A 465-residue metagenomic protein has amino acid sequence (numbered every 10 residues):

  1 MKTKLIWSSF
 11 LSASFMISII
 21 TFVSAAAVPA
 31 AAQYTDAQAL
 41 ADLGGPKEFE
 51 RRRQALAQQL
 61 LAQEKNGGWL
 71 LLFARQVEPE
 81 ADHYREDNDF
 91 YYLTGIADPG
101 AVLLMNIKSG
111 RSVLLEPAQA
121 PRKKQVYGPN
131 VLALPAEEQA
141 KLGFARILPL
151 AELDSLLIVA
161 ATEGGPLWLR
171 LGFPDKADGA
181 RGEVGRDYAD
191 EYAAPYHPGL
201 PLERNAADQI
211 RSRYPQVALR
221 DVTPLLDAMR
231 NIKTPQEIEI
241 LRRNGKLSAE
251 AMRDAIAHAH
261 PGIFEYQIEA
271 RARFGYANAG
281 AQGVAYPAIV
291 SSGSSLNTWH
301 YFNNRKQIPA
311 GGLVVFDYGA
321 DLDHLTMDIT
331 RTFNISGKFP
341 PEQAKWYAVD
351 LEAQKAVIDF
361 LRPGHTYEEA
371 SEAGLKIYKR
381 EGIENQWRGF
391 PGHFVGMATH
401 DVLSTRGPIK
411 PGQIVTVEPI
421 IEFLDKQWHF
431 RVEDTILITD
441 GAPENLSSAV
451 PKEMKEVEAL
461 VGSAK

Functional and structural regions predicted by a protein language model:
K2-L5, F10, S18, V28-K465: Active-site neighborhoods and metal-handling regions in enzymes and metal-associated proteins
I17-V23: Hydrophobic alpha-helical membrane-insertion segments, chiefly the h-region of N-terminal signal peptides
